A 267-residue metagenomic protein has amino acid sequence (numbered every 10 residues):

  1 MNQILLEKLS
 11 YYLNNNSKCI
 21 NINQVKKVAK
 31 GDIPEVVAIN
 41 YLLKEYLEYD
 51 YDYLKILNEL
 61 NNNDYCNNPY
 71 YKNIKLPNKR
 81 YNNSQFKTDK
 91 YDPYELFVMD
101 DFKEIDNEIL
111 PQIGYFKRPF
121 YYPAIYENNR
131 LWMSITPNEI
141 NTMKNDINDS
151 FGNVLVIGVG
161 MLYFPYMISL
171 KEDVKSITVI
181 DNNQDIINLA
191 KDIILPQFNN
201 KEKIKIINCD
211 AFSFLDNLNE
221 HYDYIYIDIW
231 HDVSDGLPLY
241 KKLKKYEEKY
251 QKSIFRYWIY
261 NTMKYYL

Functional and structural regions predicted by a protein language model:
M1-F116: N-terminal auxiliary segments of SAM/dcSAM-dependent transferases
P119-P123, P137-N153: Conserved alpha-helix/loop element of class I SAM-dependent methyltransferases that forms part of the SAM/SAH-binding
F151-M161: Conserved class I S-adenosyl-L-methionine
M161-D173: Conserved SAM-binding loop of SAM-dependent methyltransferases across substrates and taxa, primarily the Class I
T178-Q184: Conserved acidic E/D residue at the C-terminus of a beta-strand in Rossmann-like folds
D185-E220: S-adenosyl-L-methionine
E220-I229: Short SAM/SAH-binding signature in class I
H231-L267: C-terminal substrate-binding/active-site "lid" region of AdoMet-derived donor-dependent transferases
